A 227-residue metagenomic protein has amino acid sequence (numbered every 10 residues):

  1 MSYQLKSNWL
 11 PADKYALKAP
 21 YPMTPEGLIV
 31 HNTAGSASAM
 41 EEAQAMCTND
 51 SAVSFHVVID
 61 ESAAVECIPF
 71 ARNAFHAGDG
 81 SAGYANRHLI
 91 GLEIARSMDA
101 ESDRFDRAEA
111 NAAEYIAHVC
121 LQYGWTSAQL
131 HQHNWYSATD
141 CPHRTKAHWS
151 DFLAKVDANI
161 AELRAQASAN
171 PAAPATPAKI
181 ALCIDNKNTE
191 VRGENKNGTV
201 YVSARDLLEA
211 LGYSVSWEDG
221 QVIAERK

Functional and structural regions predicted by a protein language model:
M1-N86, T145: N-terminal catalytic cores of peptidoglycan-degrading enzymes
M1-P25, A95-A172: Basic/polar, cationic surfaces and motifs that engage anionic cell-wall and phosphate/carboxylate ligands
V30, I90-L92, L130-Q132: Hydrophobic faces of well-ordered beta-strands that scaffold small-molecule active sites in alpha/beta enzyme cores
A34, A71, R96, N134-Y136 (+2 more regions): A mature extracytoplasmic/lumenal domain signature
A34, I68, V119-Y123, V156 (+3 more regions): Sec/Tat-exported extracytoplasmic proteins
N73-A77, A100, G198: A short local loop/turn or secondary-structure capping micro-motif enriched for an aromatic residue
N86-M98: Glycine-rich, often proline-containing surface loops adjacent to acidic residues and nearby aromatics that form
A161-K227: Primary recognition of N-terminal secretory signal peptides and signal-anchoring hydrophobic helices
